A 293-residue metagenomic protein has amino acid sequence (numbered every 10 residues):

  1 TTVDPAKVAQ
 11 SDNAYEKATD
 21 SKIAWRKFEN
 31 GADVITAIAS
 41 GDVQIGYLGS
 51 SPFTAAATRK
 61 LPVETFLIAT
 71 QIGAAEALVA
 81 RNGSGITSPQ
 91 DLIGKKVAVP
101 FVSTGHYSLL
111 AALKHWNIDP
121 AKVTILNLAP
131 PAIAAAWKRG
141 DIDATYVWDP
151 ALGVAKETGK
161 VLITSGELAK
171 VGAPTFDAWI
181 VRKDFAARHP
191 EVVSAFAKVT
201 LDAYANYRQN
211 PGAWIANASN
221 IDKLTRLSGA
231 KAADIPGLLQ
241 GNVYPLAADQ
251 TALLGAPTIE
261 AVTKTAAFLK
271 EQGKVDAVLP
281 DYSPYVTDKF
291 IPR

Functional and structural regions predicted by a protein language model:
T1-D12, G31, S40, P100-T104: Extracytoplasmic "Venus flytrap"
V8-K22, H106-T124, K156-T158: Ligand-binding cleft/hinge of the Venus flytrap
W25-T36, G49, I118, V123-R139: Short helix-initiation/N-cap motifs at beta->coil->alpha
S51, P131-T225: Pocket-lining segment of extracytoplasmic ligand-binding domains
A56-F66, V154-E167, G229-K231: Ligand-binding "clamshell"
R81-K96, A187-P190: Flexible hinge/capping segments at coil-to-helix
A187-Q272: Secondary-structure end/capping motifs
I259-R293: Conserved C-terminal helix/tail region of periplasmic/extracytoplasmic solute-binding proteins
